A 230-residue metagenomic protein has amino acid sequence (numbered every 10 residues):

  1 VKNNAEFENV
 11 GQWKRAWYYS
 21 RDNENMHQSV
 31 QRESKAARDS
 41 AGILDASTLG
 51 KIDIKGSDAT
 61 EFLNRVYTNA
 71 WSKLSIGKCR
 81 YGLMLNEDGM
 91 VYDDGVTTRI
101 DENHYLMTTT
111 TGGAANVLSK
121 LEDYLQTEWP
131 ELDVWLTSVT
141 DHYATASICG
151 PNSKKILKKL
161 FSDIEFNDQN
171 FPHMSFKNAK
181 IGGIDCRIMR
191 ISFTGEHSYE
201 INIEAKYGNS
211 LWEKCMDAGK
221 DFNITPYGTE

Functional and structural regions predicted by a protein language model:
V1-E230: Glycine/proline-enriched, intrinsically flexible loops and inter-domain linkers
